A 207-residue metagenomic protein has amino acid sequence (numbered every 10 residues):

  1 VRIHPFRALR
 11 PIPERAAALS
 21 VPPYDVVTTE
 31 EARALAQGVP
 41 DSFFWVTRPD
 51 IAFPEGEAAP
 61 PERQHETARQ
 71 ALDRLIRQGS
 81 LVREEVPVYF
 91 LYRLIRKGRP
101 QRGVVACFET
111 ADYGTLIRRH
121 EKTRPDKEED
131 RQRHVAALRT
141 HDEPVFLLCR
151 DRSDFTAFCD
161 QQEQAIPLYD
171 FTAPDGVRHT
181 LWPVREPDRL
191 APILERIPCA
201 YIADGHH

Functional and structural regions predicted by a protein language model:
V1-H207: A cross-family signal for N-terminal binding/gating loops and helix N-caps that shape access to the active site
